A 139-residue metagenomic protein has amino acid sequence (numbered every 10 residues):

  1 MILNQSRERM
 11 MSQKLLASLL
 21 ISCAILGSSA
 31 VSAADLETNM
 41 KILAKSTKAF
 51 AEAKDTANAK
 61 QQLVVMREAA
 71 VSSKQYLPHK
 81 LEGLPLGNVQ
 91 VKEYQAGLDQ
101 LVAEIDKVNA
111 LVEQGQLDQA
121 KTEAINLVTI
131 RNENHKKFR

Functional and structural regions predicted by a protein language model:
M1, M10-M11, M40, M66: Detector for methionine-enriched segments
M1-L3, R7-E8, L26, I125 (+1 more regions): A general, composition-driven signal for non-globular sequence regions
L3-L19: Bacterial N-terminal signal peptides that target proteins for export
S18-G27: Bacterial N-terminal signal peptides
G27-A33: Sec/Tat signal peptide C-region and signal peptidase I cleavage site
A33-R139: Mature extracytoplasmic or organellar-lumen-exposed domains after removal of signal/transit peptides
